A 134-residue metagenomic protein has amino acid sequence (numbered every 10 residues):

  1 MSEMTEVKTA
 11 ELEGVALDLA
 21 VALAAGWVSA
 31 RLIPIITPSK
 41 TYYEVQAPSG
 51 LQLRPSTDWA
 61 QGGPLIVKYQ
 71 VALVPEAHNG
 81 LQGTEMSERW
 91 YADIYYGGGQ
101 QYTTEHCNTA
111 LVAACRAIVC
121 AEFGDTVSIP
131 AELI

Functional and structural regions predicted by a protein language model:
M1-I134: Glycine-rich anion-binding surface patch
